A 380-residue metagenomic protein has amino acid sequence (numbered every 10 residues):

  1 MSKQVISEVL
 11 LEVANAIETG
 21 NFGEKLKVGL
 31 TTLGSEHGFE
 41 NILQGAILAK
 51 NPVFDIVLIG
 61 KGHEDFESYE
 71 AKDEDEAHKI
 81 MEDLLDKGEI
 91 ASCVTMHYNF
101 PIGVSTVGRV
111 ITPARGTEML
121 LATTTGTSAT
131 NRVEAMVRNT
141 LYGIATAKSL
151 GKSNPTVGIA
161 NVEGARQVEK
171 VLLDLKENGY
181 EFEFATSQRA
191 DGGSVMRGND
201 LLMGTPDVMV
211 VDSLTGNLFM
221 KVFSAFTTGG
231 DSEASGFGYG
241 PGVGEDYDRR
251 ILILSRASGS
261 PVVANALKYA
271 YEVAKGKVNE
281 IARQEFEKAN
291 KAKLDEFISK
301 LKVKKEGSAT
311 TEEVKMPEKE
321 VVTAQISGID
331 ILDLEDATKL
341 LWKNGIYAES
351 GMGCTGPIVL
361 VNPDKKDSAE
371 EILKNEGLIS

Functional and structural regions predicted by a protein language model:
S2-K61, S128: N-terminal phosphate-binding or glycine-rich loops at protein starts, especially the Walker A/P-loop of NTPases
K3, P241, Y247-S380: C-terminal non-catalytic interaction/assembly regions of soluble proteins
V5-V13, E67-I90, G126-E134, A190-M203 (+1 more regions): Glycine-rich oxoanion-binding loops at beta->alpha junctions
S7, I111-T123, S128, G204-D295: Glycine-rich phosphate/nucleotide-binding loop
H37-N41, A49-V53, V57, T130-Q188 (+1 more regions): Glycine-rich phosphate/diphosphate-binding loop of Rossmann-like nucleotide-binding domains
L48-N51, P101-M119, D174-G179, A225-G229: A glycine- and small-aliphatic-rich helix-loop capping segment at beta-alpha/alpha-beta transitions that lines
F66-L121: N-terminal glycine-rich phosphate/adenylate-binding segment common to multiple enzyme folds
E67, A71, D75-K79, V168-T228 (+1 more regions): Active-site rim loops that border cofactor/substrate pockets in soluble metabolic enzymes
